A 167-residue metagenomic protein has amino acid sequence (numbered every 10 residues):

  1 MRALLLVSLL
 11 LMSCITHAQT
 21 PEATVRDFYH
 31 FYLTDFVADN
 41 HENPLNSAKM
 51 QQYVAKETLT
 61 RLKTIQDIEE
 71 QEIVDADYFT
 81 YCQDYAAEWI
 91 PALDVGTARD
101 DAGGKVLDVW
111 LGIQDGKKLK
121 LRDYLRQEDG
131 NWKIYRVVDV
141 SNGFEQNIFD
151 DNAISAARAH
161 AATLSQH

Functional and structural regions predicted by a protein language model:
M1-L4: Positively charged n-region of N-terminal signal peptides that target proteins for export
S13-I15: N-terminal signal peptide c-region/cleavage motif recognized by signal peptidases
T20-P21, H41-E42, I113, K117 (+1 more regions): Extracytoplasmic/periplasmic, Sec-exported soluble proteins
T20-V37: Short, aromatic-enriched amphipathic alpha-helices that serve as compact interaction elements
P21-V25, N46, A153: Stable alpha-helical elements in mature extracytoplasmic
L33-D67: Short, solvent-exposed secondary-structure junction/capping segments
V54-K117: Surface-exposed, charged secondary-structure patches
D101-K105, D115-R122, E128-D129, Y135-H167: Low-complexity, intrinsically disordered terminal/linker segments enriched in charged and Gly/Pro repeats
